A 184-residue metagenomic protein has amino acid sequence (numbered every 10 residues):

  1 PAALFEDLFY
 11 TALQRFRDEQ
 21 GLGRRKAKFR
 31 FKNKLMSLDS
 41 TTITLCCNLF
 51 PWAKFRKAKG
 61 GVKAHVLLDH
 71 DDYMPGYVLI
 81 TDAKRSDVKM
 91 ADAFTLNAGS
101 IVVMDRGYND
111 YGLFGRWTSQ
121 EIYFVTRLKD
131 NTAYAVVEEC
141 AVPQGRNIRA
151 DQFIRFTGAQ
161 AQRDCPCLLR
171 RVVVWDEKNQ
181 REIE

Functional and structural regions predicted by a protein language model:
A3, D7-E19, R24-L49, A53-E184: Single, function-defining residue in the core of a domain
